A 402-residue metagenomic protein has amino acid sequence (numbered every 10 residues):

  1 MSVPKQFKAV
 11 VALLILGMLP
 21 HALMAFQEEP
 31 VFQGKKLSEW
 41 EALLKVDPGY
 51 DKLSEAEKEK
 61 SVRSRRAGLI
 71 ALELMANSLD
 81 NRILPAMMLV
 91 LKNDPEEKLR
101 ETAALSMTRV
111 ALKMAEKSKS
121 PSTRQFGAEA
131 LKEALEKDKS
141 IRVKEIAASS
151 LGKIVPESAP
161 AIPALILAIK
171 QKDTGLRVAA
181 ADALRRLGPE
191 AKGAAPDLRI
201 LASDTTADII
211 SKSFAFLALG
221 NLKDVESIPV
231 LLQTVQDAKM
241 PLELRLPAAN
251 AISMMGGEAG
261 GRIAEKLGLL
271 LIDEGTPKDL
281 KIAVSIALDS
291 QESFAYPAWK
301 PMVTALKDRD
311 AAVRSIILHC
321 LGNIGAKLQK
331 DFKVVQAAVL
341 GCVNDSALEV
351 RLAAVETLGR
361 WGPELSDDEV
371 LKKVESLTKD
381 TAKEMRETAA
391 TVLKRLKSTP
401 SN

Functional and structural regions predicted by a protein language model:
S2-V11: Bacterial N-terminal signal peptides that target proteins for export
V11-H21: Bacterial N-terminal signal peptides
F26-V31, K60-S78, L89, K98-S122 (+10 more regions): Structural detector for internal amphipathic alpha-helices that build alpha-solenoid repeat scaffolds
Q33-A42, D47-S54, S78-L91, K113-L135 (+8 more regions): Amphipathic alpha-helical scaffolding segments comprising HEAT/armadillo-like alpha-solenoid repeats
K60, L91, P95, K119 (+9 more regions): Structural signature of alpha-solenoid helical repeat scaffolds
